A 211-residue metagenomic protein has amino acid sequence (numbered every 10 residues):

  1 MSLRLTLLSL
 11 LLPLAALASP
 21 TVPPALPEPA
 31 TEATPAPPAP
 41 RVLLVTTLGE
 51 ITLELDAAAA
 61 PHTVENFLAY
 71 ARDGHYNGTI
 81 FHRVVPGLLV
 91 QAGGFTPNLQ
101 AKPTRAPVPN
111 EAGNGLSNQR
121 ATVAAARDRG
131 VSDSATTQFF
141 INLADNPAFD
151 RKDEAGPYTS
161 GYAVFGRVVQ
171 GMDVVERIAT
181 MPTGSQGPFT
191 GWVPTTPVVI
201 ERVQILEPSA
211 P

Functional and structural regions predicted by a protein language model:
S2, A18-P211: Cyclophilin-like peptidyl-prolyl cis-trans isomerases
R4-A16: Bacterial N-terminal signal peptides
